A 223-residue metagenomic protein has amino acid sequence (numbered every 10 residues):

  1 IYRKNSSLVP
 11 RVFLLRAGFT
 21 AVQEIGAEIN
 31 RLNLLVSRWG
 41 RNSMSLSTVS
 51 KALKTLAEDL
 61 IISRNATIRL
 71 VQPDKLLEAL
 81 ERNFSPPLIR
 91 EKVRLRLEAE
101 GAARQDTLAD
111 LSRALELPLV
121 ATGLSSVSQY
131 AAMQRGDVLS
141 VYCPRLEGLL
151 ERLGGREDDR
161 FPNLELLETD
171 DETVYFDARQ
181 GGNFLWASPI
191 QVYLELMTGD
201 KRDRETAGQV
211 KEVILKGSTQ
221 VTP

Functional and structural regions predicted by a protein language model:
I1-F19: Short alpha-helical segments that sit at the start of domains
G18-R41: Short acidic, hydrophobic short linear motifs in intrinsically disordered regions
T20, S128-A132, G199-E205: Short helix-capping/linker segments at secondary-structure and domain boundaries
E24-G26, D159-P223: C-terminal regulatory/effector modules of DNA-binding transcriptional regulators
V36, N42, V49, L53-L56: Helix-turn-helix DNA-binding helix
L53-T67: A short, conserved structural fragment
T67-P86: Short, cationic-aromatic polyanion-contact patches
P87-E172: Short gly/ser-rich loop at a beta-strand->alpha-helix junction or flexible surface loop bordering the NTP-binding
